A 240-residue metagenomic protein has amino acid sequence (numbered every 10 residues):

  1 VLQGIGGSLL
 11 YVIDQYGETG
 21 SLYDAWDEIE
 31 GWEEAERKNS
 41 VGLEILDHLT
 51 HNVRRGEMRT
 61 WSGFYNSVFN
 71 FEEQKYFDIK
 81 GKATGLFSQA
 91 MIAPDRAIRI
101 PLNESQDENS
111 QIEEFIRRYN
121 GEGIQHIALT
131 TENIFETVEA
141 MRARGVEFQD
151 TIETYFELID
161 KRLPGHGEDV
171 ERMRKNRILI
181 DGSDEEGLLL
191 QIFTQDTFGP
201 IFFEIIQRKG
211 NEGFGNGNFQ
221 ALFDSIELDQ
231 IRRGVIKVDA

Functional and structural regions predicted by a protein language model:
V1-E73, K82-A240: Glyoxalase I/VOC metalloenzyme domain signal
